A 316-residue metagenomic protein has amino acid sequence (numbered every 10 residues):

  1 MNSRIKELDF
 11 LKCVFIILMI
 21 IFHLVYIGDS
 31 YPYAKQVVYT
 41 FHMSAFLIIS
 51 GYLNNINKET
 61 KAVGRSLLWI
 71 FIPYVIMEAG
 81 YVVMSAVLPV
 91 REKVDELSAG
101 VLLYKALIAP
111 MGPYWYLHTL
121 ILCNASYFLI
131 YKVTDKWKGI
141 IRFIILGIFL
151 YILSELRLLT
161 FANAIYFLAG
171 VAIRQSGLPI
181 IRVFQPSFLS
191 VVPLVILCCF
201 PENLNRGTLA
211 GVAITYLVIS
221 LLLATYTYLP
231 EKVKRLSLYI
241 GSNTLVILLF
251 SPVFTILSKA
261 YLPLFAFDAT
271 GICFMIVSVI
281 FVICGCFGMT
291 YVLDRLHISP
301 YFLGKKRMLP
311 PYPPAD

Functional and structural regions predicted by a protein language model:
M1-D316: Alpha-helical transmembrane segments and their immediate juxtamembrane cytosolic regions
